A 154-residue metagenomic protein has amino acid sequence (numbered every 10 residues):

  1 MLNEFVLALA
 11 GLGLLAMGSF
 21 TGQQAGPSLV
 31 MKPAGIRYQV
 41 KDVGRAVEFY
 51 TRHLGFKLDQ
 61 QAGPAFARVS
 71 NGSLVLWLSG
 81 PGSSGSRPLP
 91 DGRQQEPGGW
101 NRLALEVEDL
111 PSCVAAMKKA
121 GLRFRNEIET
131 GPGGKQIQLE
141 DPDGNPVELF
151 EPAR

Functional and structural regions predicted by a protein language model:
M1-F5: Positively charged n-region of N-terminal signal peptides that target proteins for export
V6-M17: Bacterial N-terminal signal peptides
G18, G22-A34, K57-L105, S112-E140 (+1 more regions): Vicinal oxygen chelate
A46, Y50-T51, M117, G144: Conserved active-site tyrosine of GNAT-family acetyltransferases
